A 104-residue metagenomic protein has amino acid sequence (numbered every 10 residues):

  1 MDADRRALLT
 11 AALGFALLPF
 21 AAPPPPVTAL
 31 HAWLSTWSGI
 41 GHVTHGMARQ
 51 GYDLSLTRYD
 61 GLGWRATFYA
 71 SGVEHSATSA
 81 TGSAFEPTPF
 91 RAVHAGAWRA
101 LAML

Functional and structural regions predicted by a protein language model:
D2-A77: N-terminal segment of the canonical double-stranded RNA-binding domain
V73-L104: Glycine-rich and polybasic anion-binding loops at the starts of cofactor/ligand-binding domains
